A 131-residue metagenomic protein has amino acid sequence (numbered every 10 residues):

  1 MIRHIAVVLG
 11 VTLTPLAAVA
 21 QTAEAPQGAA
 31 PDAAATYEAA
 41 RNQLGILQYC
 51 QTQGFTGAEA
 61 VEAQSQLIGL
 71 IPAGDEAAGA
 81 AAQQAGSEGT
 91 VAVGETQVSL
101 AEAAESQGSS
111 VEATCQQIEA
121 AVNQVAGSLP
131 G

Functional and structural regions predicted by a protein language model:
H4-T14: Sec-dependent N-terminal signal peptides
L9, D32, A104: Generic anion/oxyanion-binding catalytic loop in active/binding sites
T14, L44, G108-S109: Processing junctions and N-termini across compartments
P15-A20: N-terminal signal peptide c-region/cleavage motif recognized by signal peptidases
Q21-V61: Immediate post-signal-peptide N-terminus of mature secreted/exported proteins
A60-G131: Compact alpha-helical subdomains of small soluble proteins
